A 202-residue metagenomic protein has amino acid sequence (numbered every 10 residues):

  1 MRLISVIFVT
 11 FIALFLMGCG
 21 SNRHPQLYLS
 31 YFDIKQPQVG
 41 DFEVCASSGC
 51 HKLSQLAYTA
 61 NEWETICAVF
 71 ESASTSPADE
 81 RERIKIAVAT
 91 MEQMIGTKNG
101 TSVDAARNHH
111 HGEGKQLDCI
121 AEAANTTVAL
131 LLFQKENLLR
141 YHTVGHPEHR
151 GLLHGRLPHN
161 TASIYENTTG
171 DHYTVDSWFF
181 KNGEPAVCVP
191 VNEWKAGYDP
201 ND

Functional and structural regions predicted by a protein language model:
M1-F8: Bacterial N-terminal signal peptides that target proteins for export
L16-G18: C-terminal motif of bacterial Sec signal peptides marking the signal peptidase cleavage site
G20-R23: Bacterial signal peptide processing site
Q26-L53: Post-signal peptide N-terminal segment of mature Sec-exported envelope proteins
A46-A78, D104-G112: Acidic/histidine-rich, surface-exposed loop or edge segments in extracytoplasmic proteins
D79-H142: Mid-length scaffold segments of soluble, non-membrane domains
L131-W194: Hydrophobic/aromatic-rich core segments of domains that either
W194-D202: Low-complexity, Gly/Ser/Thr/Pro-rich intrinsically disordered linker/tail segments
